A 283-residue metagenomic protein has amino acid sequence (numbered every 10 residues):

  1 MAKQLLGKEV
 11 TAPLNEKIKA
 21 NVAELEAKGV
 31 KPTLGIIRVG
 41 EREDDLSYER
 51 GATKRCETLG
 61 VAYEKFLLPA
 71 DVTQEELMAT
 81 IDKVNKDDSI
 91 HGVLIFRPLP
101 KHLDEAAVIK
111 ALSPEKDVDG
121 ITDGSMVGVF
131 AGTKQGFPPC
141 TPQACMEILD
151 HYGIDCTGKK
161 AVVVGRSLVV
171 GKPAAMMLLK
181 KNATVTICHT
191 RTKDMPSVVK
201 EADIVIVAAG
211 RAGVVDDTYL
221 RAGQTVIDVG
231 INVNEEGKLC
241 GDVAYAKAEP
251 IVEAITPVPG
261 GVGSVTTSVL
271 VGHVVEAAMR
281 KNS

Functional and structural regions predicted by a protein language model:
M1-V30: Positively charged, low-complexity intrinsically disordered leader regions
P32-G40: Short beta-strand segments enriched in small/hydrophobic residues
V39-T53, V127, G136-T225, N234 (+1 more regions): Glycine-rich phosphate/diphosphate-binding loop of Rossmann-like nucleotide-binding domains
C56-A70, V185-I187: Short beta-strand elements in bilobed, periplasmic/extracellular small-molecule ligand-binding domains
E76-D88: Short, well-structured alpha-helical segments in soluble
G92-C156: Anion-binding alpha/beta catalytic cores of soluble intermediary-metabolism enzymes, centered on
F96, A208-A209, V229: Short, well-ordered coil/turn residues at beta-beta hairpins and beta-strand->alpha-helix junctions within
A106-M126, G230-N282: Rossmann-fold NAD(P)-binding glycine/threonine-rich loop
